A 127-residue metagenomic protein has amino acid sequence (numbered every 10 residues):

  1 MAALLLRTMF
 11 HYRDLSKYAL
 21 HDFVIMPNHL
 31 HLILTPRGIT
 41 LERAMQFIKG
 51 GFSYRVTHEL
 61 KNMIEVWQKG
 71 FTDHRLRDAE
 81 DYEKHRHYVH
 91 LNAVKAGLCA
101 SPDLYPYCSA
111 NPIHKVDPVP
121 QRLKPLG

Functional and structural regions predicted by a protein language model:
M1-G127: Short catalytic/metal-binding and nucleic-acid-binding patches
